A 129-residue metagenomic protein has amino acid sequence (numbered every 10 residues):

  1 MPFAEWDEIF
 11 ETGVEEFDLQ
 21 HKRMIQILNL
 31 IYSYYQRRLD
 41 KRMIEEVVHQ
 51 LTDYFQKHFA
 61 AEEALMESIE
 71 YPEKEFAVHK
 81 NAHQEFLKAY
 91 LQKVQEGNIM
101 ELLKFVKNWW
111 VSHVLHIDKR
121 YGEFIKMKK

Functional and structural regions predicted by a protein language model:
M1-K129: Small-residue-biased structural context
